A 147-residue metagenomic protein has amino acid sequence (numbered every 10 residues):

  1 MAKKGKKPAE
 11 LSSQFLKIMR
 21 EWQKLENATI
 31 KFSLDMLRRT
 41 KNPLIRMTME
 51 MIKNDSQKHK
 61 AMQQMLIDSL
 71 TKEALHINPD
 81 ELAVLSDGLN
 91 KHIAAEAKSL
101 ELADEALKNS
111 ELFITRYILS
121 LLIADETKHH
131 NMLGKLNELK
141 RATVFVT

Functional and structural regions predicted by a protein language model:
A2-T147: Non-heme di-metal
